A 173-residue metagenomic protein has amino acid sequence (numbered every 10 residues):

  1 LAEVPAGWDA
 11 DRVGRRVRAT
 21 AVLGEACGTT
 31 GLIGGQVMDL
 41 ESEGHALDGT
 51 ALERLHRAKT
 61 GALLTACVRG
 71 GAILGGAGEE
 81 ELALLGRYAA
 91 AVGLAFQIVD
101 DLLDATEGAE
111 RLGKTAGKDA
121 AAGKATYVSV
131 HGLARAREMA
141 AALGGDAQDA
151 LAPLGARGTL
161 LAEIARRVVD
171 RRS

Functional and structural regions predicted by a protein language model:
L1-S173: All-alpha prenyltransferase/terpene-synthase fold signal
